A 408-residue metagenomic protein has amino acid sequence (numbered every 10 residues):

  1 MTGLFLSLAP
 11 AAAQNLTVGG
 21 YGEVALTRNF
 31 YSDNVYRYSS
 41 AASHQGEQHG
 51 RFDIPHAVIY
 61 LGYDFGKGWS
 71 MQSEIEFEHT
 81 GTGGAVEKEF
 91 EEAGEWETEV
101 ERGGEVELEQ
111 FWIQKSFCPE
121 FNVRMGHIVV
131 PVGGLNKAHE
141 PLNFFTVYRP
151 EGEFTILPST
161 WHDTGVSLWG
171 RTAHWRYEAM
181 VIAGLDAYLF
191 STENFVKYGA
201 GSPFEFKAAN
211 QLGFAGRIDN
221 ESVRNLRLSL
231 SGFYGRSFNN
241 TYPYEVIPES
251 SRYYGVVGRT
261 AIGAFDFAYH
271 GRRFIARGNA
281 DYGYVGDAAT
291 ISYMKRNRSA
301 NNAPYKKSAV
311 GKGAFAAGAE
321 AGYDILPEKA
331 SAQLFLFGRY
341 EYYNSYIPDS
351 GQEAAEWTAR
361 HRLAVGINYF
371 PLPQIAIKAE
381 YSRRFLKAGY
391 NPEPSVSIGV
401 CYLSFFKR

Functional and structural regions predicted by a protein language model:
M1-S7: Bacterial N-terminal signal peptides
L8-A13: Sec/Tat signal peptide C-region and signal peptidase I cleavage site
N15-N29, Q48-A187, N210-F214, D219-R227 (+5 more regions): Outer membrane beta-barrel
T27-P55, G201-F204: Surface-exposed strand-loop-strand hairpins of Gram-negative outer-membrane beta-barrel proteins
Y31-R37, S43-G46, E89, W96-E101 (+2 more regions): Outer-membrane beta-barrel pore domains
A41-A42, F145-G152, E249-S251: Surface-exposed loop/turn segments flanking beta-strands in extracellular/periplasmic regions
R51, E78-H79, P158, A208 (+2 more regions): Solvent-exposed loop/turn segments connecting transmembrane beta-strands in outer-membrane beta-barrel proteins
L189, F195-P243: Loop-centered beta-sheet repeat module
